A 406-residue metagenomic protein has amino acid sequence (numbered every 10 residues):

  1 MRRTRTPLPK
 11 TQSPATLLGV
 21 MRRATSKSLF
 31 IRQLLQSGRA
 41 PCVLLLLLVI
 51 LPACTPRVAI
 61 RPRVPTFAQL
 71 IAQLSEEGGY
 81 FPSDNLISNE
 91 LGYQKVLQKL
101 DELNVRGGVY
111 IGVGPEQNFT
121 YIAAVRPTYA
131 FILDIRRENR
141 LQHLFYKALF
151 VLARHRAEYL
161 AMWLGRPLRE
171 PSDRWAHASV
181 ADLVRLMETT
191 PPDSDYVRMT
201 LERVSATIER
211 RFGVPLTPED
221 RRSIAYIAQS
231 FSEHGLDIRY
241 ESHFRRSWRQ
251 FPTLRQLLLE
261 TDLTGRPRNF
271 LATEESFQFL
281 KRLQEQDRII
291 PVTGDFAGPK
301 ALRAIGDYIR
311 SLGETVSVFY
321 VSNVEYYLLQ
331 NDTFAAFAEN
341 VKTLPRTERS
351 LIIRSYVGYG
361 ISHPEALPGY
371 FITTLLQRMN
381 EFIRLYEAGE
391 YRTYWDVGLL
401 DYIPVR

Functional and structural regions predicted by a protein language model:
T16-L17: Short, positively charged and aromatic/hydrophobic N-terminal segments
A24-V43: Bacterial N-terminal signal peptides that target proteins for export
P52-A53: C-terminal motif of bacterial Sec signal peptides marking the signal peptidase cleavage site
R61-E102: Mature N-terminal segment immediately following signal peptide/propeptide cleavage in secreted/periplasmic
V105-G114: Conserved class I S-adenosyl-L-methionine
F119-V125: Conserved SAM-binding loop of SAM-dependent methyltransferases across substrates and taxa, primarily the Class I
F131-I290, E387-A388, R392-R406: Class I S-adenosyl-L-methionine-dependent methyltransferase module
G235-R406: Alpha-helical subdomain
